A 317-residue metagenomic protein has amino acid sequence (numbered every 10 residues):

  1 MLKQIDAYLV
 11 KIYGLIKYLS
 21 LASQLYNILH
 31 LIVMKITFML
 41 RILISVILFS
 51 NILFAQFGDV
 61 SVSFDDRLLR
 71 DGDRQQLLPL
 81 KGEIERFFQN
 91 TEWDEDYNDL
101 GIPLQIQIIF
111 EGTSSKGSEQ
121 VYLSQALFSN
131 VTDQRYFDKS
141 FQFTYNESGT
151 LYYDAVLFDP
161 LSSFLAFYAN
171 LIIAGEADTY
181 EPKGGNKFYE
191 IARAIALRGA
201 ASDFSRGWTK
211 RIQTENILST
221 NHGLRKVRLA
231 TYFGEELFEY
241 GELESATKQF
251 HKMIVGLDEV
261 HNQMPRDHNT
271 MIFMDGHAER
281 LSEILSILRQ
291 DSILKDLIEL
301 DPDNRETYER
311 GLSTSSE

Functional and structural regions predicted by a protein language model:
L9, L15, L19-L21, L29-L31: Short hydrophobic targeting helices and cationic amphipathic motifs that mediate membrane/organellar targeting
T37-S45: Sec-dependent signal peptide recognition, specifically the positively charged N-region followed immediately by
N51-A55: Sec/Tat signal peptide C-region and signal peptidase I cleavage site
Q56-V121, D133: Start-of-domain marker
E85, Q89-W93, N170, A174-D178 (+2 more regions): Sec-exported extracytoplasmic/periplasmic mature domains
S118-E215: Acidic/His-rich structured neighborhood in mature extracellular/periplasmic domains
I172-T270: Extended amphipathic alpha-helical interaction segments
K248-E317: A cross-kingdom marker for long, charged
